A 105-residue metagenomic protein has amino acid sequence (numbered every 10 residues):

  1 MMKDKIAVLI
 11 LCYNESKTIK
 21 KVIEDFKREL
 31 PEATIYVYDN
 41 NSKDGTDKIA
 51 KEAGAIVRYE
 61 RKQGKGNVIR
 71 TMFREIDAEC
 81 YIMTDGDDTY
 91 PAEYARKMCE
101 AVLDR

Functional and structural regions predicted by a protein language model:
M1-R105: Structured catalytic core of nucleotide-sugar glycosyltransferases
